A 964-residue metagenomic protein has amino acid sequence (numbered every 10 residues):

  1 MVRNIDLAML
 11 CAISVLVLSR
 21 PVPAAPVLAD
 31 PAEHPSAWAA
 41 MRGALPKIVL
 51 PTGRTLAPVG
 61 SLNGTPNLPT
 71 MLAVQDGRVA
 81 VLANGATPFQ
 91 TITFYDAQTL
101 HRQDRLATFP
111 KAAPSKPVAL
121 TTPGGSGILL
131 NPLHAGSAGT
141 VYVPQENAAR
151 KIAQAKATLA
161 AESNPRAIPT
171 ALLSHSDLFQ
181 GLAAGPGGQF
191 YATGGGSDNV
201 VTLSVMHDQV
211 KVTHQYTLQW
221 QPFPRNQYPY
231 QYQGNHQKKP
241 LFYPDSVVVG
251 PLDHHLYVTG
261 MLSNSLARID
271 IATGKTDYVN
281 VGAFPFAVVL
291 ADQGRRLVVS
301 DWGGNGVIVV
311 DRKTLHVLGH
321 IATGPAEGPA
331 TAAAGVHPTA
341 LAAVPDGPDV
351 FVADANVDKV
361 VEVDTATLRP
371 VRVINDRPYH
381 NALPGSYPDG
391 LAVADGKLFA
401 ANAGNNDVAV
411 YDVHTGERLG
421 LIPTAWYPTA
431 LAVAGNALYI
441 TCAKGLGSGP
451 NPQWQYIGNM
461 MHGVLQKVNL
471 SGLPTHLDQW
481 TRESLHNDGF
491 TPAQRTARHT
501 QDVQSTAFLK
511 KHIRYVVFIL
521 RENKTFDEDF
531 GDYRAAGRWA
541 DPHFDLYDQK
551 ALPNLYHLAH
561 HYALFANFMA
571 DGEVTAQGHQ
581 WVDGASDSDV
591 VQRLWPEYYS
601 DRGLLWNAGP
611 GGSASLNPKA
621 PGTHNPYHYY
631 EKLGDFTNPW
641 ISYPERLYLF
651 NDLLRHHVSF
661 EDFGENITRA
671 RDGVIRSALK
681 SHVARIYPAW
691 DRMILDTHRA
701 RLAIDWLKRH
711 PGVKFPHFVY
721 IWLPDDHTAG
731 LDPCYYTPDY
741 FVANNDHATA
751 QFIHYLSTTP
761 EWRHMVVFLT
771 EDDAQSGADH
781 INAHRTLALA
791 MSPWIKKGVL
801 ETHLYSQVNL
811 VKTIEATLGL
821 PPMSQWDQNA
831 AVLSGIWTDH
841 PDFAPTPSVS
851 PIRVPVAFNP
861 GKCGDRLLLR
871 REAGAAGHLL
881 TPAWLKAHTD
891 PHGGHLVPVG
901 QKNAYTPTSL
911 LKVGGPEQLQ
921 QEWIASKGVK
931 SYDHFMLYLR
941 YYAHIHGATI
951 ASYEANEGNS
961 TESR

Functional and structural regions predicted by a protein language model:
M1-M9: Bacterial N-terminal signal peptides that target proteins for export
A8-V17: Bacterial N-terminal signal peptides
V17, R78, L82-R105, F109 (+2 more regions): Short, intrinsically disordered, low-complexity segments enriched in Ser/Thr and Pro
S19-P21: N-terminal signal peptide c-region/cleavage motif recognized by signal peptidases
A24-Q501: Predominantly soluble domains enriched in secretory-pathway, periplasmic, or organellar proteins
T475-R964: N-terminal pro-sequences and low-complexity stem/linker regions of secreted or lumenal proteins
